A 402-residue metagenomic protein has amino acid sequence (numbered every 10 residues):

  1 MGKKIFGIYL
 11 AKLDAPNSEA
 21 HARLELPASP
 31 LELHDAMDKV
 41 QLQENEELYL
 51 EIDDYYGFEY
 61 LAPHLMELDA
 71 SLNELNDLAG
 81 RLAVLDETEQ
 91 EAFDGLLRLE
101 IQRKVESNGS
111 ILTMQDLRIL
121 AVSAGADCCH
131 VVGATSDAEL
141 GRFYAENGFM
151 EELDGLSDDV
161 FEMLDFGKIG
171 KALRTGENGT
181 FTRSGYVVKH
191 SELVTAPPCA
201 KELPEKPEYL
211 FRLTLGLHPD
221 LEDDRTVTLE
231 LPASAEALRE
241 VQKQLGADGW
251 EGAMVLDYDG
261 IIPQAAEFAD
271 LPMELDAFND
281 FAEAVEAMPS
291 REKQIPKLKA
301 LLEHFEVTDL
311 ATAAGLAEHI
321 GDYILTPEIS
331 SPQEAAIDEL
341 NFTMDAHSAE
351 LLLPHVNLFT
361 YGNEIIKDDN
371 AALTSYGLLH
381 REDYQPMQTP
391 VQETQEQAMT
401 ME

Functional and structural regions predicted by a protein language model:
M1-E47, Y209-A247: N-terminal ordered "arm"
G2-I5, S18-A20, R174-G176, T182-R183 (+4 more regions): Short, well-ordered loop/turn elements at secondary-structure boundaries
E32, E152, A398-T400: Acidic/proline-rich low-complexity IDRs
M37-E162, G185-L210, D224, P232-A349 (+3 more regions): Mixed-charge (acidic/basic) macromolecular-recognition segments
D165, N357, P390-E402: Non-Sec secretion/translocation targeting segments of pathogen effectors
K171-E177, L340, E350-H355, F359 (+1 more regions): Long, compositionally biased intrinsically disordered terminal regions
